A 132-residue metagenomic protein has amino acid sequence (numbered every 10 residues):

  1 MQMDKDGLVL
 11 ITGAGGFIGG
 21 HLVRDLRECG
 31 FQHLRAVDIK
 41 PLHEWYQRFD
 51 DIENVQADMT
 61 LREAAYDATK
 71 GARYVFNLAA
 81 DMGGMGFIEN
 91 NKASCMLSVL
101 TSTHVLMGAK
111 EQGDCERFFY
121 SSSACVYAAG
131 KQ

Functional and structural regions predicted by a protein language model:
M1-D6: A short, basic/flexible loop-to-alpha-helix module at the beginning of a structural domain
G7-C29: N-terminal Rossmann NAD(P)H-binding glycine-rich loop of SDR-like oxidoreductase domains
L8, R73-Y74, R117: Structural motif
L10, R35, V55: Conserved Rossmann-like nucleotide-binding pocket used by diverse enzymes that bind dinucleotide cofactors
F31-P41: Conserved glycine-rich Rossmann-like NAD(P)H-binding loop of the short-chain dehydrogenase/reductase
H43-D50: Short loop/helix-cap segments at secondary-structure boundaries that form the rim of catalytic
I52, M59-L97, A129: NAD(P)H-binding glycine-rich loop region in Rossmannoid oxidoreductase-like domains and their noncatalytic homologs
N77, T103-Q132: Conserved Rossmann-fold NAD(P)-dependent oxidoreductase catalytic core, especially the SDR/UDP-sugar
